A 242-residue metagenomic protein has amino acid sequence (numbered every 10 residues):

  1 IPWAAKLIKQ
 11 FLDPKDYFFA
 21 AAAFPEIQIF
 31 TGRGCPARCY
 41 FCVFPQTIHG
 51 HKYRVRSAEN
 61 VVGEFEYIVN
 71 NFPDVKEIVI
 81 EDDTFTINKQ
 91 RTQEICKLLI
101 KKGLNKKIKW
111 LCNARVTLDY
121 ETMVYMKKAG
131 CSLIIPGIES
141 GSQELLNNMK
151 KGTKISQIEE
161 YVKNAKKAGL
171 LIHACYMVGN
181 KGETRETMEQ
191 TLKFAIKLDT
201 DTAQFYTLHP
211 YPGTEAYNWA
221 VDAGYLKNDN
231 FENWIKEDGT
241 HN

Functional and structural regions predicted by a protein language model:
W3-H173, K193: Radical SAM [4Fe-4S] cluster-binding motif and immediate context
A4-A20, P25-E26, E186-E189, K193-F205 (+1 more regions): C-terminal accessory regions of radical SAM enzymes
P36, A58, K181, T200 (+1 more regions): Proline-centered helix-kink/hinge sites
Q46-H49, Y176, G239-N242: Short, flexible active-site loops
I48, E144, G182-E183, G213 (+1 more regions): Short secondary-structure boundary/hinge segments and terminal tails
R54, K181-T184: Alpha-helix C-terminal capping/termination sites
E81-N88, A114-V116, M177-G182, Y206-E215: Short, solvent-exposed turn/loop segments enriched in Gly/Ser/Thr/Pro and often Arg
